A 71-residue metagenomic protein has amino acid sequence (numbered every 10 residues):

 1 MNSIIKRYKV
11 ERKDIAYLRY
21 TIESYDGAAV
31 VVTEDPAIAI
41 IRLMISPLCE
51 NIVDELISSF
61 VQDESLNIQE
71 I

Functional and structural regions predicted by a protein language model:
M1-N2, I71: Absolute protein N-terminus
S3-R7: Short hinge/gating elements
Y8-V53: Amphipathic, hydrophobic secondary-structure cores in small proteins
R42-I71: C-terminal structural segments of small proteins and small subunits
